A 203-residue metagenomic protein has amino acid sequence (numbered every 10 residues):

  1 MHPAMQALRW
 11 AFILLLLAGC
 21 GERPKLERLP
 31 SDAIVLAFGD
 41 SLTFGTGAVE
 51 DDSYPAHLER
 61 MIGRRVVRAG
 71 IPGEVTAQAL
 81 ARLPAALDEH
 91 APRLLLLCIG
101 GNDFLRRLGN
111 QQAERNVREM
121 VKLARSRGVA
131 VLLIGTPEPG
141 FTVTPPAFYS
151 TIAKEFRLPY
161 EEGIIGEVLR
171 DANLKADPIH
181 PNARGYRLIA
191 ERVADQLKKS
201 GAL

Functional and structural regions predicted by a protein language model:
M5-I13: Sec-dependent signal peptide recognition, specifically the positively charged N-region followed immediately by
A7-L8, P30, V75, G109: General structural signal for secondary-structure boundaries
W10, D32-L36, R184: Membrane-interface segments of envelope glycosyltransferases acting on lipid-linked substrates or membrane lipids
F12-L15, A33, K175: A generic hydrophobic-helix recognition signal that picks specific residues within alpha-helical hydrophobic
L17-G19: C-terminal motif of bacterial Sec signal peptides marking the signal peptidase cleavage site
G21-Q78, R82-A91: Serine-esterase "nucleophile elbow" of acetyl-processing enzymes
G21-R23, L29, H57-M61, A81-L203: Alpha-helical cap/lid subdomain in secreted, periplasmic, or secretory-pathway luminal O-acyl-processing enzymes
